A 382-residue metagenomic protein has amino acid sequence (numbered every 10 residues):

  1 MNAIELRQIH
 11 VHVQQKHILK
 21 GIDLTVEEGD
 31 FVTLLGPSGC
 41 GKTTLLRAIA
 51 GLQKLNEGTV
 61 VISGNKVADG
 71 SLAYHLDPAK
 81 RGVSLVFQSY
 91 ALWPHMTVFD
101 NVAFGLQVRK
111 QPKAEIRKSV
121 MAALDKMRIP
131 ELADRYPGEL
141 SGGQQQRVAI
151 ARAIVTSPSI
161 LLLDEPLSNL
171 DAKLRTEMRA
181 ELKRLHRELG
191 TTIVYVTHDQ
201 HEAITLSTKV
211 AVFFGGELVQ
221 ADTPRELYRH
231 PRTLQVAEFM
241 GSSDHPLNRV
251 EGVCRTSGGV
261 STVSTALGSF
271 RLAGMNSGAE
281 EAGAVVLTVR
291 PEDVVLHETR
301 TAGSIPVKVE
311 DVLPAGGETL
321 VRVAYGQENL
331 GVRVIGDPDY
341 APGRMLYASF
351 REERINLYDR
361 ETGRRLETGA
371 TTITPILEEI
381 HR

Functional and structural regions predicted by a protein language model:
E5, T25, V61, Y347-S349: ABC ATPase nucleotide-binding domain
L35-P37: The feature captures the beta-strand-to-loop junction immediately N-terminal to the Walker
T43-L46, V148: ABC ATPase nucleotide-binding domain helices that frame the ATP-binding cleft
A50: Helix-to-loop junction immediately C-terminal to a conserved catalytic motif
G58-G70: Conserved ABC transporter NBD signature motif
G82-S84, Q88, L92-F239: ABC ATPase nucleotide-binding domains
N248-R249, C254-R382: Non-catalytic connector elements of ABC transporters
